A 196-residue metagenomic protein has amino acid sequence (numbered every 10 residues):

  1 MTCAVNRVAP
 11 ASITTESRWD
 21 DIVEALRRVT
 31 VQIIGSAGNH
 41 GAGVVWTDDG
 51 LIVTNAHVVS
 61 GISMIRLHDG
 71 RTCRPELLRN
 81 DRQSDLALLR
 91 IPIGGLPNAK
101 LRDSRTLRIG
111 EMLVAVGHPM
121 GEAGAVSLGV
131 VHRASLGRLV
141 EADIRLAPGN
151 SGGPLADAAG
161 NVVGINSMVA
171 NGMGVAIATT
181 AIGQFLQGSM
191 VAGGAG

Functional and structural regions predicted by a protein language model:
M1-N6, R27, S36-H40, T47-L86 (+1 more regions): Catalytic-histidine neighborhood of serine endopeptidases, predominantly the chymotrypsin-like S1/PA family
M1-V23, P75, V114-A115, V162-G196: C-terminal cap/linker of serine protease catalytic domains
T14-D21, T30-D49, N55, I62 (+5 more regions): A conserved glycine-rich beta-strand in the N-terminal activation segment of trypsin-fold
D21-A25, L78-R90, E122-E141, R145 (+1 more regions): Gly/Ser-enriched beta-turn/beta-hairpin loop segments
Q32, T47, V53, V114 (+2 more regions): Hydrophobic beta-strand signal
I33-A37, D48, L67-D69, L89-G95 (+3 more regions): A structural micro-motif recognizing beta-strand termini and the immediately following turn/loop segments
V44-V45, L146-N166: Catalytic nucleophile loop of clan PA
P97-L139, N166-I177: Flexible, gly/ser-rich surface segments that form the specificity/activation loops bordering the active-site cleft
